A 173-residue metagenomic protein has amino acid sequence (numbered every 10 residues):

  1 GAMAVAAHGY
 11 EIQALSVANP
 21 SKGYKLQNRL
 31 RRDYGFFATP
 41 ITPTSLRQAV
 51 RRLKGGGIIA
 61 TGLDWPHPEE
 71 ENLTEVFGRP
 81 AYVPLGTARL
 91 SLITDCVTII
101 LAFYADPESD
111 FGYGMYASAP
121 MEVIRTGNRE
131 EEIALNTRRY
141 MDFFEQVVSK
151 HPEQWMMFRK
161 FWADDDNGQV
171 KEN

Functional and structural regions predicted by a protein language model:
G1-P43, G55, P66-N72: Catalytic core of membrane glycerolipid acyltransferases/transacylases, capturing the structured, soluble-facing
A7-Y10, T44-N173: Non-catalytic C-terminal accessory region of glycerolipid acyltransferases and related lyso-lipid remodeling enzymes
